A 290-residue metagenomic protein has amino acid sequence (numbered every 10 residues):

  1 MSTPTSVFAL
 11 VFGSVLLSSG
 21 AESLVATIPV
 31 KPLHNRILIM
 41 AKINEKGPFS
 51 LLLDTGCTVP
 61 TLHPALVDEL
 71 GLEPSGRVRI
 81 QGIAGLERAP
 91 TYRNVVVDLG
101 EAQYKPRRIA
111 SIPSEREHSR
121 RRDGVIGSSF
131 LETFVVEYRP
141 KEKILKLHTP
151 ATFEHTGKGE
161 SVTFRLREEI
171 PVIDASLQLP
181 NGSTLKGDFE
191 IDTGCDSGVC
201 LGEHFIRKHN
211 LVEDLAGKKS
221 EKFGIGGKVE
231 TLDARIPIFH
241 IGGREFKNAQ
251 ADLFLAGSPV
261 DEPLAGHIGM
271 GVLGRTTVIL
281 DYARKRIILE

Functional and structural regions predicted by a protein language model:
T3-V25: Bacterial Sec-dependent signal peptides at the C-terminal "C-region" and cleavage site
L17-E290: Pepsin/retropepsin-fold aspartyl endopeptidases
